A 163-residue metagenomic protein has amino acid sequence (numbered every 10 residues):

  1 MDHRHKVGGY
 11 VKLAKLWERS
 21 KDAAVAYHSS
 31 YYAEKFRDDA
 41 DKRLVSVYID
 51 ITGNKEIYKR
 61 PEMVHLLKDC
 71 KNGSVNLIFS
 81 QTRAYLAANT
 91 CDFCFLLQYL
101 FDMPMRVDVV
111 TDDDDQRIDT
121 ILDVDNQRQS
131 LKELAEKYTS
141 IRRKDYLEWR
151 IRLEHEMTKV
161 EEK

Functional and structural regions predicted by a protein language model:
M1-E148, R152: Short, structured surface patches at the beginning of a domain
K144, R152-K163: Amphipathic alpha-helical coiled-coil segments
